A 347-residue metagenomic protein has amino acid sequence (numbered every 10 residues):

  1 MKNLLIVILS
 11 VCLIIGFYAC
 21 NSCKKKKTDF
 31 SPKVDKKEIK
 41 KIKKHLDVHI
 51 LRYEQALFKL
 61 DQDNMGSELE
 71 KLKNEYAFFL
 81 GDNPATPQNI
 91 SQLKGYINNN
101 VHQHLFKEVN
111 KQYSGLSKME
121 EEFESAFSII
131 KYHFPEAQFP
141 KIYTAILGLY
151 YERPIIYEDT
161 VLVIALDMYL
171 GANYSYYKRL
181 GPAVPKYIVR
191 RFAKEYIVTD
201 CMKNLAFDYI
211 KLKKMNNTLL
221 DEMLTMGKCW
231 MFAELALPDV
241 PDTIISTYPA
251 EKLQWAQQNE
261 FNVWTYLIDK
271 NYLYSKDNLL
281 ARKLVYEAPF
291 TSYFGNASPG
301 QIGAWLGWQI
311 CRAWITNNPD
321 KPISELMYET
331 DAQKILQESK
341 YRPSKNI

Functional and structural regions predicted by a protein language model:
M1-L5: Positively charged n-region of N-terminal signal peptides that target proteins for export
I8-G16: Bacterial N-terminal signal peptides
G16-S22: C-terminal motif of bacterial Sec signal peptides marking the signal peptidase cleavage site
C23-G95, N99-V101: N-terminal mature-domain "stem" immediately C-terminal to a signal peptide or N-terminal signal-anchor/transmembrane
F58, A77, G81, K131-P135 (+3 more regions): Sec-exported extracytoplasmic/periplasmic mature domains
L93-L253, Y328-E329: Acidic/His-rich structured neighborhood in mature extracellular/periplasmic domains
T225-F290: Acidic/His/Gly-enriched intrinsically disordered linker/tail segments that often contain short helix/coil "MoRF-like"
Y274-I347: C-terminal soluble interaction/assembly domains
